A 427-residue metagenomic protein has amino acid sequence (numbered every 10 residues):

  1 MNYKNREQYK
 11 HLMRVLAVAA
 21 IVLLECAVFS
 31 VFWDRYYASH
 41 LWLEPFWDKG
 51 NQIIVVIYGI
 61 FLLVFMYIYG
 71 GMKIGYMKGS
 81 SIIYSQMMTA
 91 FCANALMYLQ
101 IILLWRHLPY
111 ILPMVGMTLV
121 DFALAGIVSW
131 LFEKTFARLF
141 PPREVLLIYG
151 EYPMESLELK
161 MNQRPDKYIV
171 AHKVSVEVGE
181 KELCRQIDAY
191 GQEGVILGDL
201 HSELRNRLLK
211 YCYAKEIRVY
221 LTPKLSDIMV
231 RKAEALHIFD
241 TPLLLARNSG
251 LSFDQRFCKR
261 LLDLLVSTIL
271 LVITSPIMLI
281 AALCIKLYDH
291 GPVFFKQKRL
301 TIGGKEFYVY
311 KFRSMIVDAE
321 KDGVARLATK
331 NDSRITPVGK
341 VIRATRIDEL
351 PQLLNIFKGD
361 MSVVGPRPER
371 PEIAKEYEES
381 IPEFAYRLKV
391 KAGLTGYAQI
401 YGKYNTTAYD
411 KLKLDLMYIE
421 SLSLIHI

Functional and structural regions predicted by a protein language model:
M1-A137: Signature of alpha-helical transmembrane segments in polytopic membrane proteins
M1-V22, W130-S275: N-terminal hydrophobic signal-anchor/signal peptide
K4, Q8, G71-G75, G79 (+7 more regions): Juxtamembrane loop-helix boundary motifs flanking transmembrane segments in multi-pass membrane proteins
Q86-A90, N94, L261-V272, T345: Loop-to-transmembrane-helix entry motif
S226-D227, A233, F294-R334, T395-K411: Short, glycine-rich, amphipathic interfacial segments at transmembrane boundaries or analogous
Q255-D318, N355, L424: A hydrophobic, helix-centered structural microdomain
T329-K391: A short, structured surface patch at a secondary-structure boundary
K358, E372, E383-I425: C-terminal terminal-structure detector
